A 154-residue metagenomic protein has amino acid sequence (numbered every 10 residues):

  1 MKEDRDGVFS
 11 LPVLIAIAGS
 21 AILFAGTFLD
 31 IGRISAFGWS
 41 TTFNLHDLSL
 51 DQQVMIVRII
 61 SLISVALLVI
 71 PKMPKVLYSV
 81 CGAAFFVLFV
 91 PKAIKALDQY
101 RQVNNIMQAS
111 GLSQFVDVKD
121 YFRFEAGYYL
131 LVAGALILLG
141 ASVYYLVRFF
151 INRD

Functional and structural regions predicted by a protein language model:
K2-D154: Compact integral membrane and secretory-pathway proteins
